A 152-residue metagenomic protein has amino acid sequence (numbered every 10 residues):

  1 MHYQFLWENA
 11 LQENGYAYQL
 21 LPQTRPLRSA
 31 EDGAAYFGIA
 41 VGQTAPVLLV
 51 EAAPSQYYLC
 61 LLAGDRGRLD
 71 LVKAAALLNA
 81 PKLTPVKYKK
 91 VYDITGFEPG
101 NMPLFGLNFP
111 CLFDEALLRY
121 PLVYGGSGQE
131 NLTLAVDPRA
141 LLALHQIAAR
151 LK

Functional and structural regions predicted by a protein language model:
M1-K152: Extended, low-hydrophobicity, polar/charged segments
